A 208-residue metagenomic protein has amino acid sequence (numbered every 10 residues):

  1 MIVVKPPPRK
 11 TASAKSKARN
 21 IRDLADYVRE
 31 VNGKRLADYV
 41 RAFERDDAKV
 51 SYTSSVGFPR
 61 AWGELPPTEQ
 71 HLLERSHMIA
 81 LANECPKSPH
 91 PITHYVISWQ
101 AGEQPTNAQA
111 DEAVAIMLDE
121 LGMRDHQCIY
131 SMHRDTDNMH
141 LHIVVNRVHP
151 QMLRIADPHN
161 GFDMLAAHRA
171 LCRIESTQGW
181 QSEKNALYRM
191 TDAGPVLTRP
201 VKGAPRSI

Functional and structural regions predicted by a protein language model:
M1-I208: N-terminal nicking endonuclease/strand-transfer module with a His-rich metal-binding environment and a catalytic Tyr
